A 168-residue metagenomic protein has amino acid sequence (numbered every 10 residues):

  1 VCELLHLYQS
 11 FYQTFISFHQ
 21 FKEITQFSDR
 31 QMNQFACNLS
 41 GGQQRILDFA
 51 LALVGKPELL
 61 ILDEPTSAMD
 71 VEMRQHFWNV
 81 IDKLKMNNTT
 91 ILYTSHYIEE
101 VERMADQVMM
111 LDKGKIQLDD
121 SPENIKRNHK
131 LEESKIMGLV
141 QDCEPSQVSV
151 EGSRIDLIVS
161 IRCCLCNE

Functional and structural regions predicted by a protein language model:
V1-L47: ABC-family P-loop ATPase nucleotide-binding domains
V54-E58: A short, proline-enriched helix->beta-strand linker immediately N-terminal to the Walker B motif in ABC-type P-loop
L60-D63: Catalytic Walker B motif of ABC-type/P-loop ATPase nucleotide-binding domains
R74-N87: Helical segment within the ABC ATPase nucleotide-binding domain
T89-T94: Conserved H-loop
V101-R103: A short, surface-exposed alpha-helical micro-motif characterized by mixed small hydrophobic and charged/polar residues
D119-D120: ABC ATPase "signature
